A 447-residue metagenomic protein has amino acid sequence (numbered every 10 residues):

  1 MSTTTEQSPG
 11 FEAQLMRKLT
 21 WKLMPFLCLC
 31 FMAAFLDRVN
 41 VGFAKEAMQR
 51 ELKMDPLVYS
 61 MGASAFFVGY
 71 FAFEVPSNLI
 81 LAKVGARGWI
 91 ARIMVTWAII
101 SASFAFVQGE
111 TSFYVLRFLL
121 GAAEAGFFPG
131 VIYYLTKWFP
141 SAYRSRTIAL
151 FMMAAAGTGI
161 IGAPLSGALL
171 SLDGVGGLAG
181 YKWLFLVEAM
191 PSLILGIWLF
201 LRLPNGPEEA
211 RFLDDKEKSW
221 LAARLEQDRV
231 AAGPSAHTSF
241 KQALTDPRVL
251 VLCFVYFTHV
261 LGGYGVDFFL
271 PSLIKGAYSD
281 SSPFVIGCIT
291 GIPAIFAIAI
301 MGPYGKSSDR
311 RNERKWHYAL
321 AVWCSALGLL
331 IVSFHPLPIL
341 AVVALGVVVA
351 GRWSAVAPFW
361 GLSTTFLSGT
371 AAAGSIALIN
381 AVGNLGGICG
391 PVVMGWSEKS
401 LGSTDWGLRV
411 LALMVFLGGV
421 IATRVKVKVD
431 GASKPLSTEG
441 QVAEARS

Functional and structural regions predicted by a protein language model:
K22-P56, A72, G162-S166, V266-P271 (+1 more regions): Extracytoplasmic
V41-G42, K241-Y304, V356, W360 (+1 more regions): Extracytoplasmic gate region of multi-pass secondary transporters
K53, G85, F106-S112, A123 (+3 more regions): Helix-breaking motifs and short loop linkers at transmembrane-helix boundaries and internal kinks in secondary membrane
A72-T111: Conserved MFS/SLC helix-loop-helix module at the cytosolic interface between two early adjacent transmembrane helices
F73-A86, A299-E313, E398: Helix-to-loop junctions at the C-terminal end of transmembrane segments in multipass secondary transporters
L116-M153: Cytoplasmic helix-loop-helix junction between adjacent transmembrane helices in 12-TM secondary transporters
R146-L170, P191-S192, N380-G390: Glycine-rich segments within core transmembrane alpha-helices of 12-TM secondary carriers
N312-L362: C-terminal transmembrane helical hairpin of 12-TM major facilitator-type secondary transporters
